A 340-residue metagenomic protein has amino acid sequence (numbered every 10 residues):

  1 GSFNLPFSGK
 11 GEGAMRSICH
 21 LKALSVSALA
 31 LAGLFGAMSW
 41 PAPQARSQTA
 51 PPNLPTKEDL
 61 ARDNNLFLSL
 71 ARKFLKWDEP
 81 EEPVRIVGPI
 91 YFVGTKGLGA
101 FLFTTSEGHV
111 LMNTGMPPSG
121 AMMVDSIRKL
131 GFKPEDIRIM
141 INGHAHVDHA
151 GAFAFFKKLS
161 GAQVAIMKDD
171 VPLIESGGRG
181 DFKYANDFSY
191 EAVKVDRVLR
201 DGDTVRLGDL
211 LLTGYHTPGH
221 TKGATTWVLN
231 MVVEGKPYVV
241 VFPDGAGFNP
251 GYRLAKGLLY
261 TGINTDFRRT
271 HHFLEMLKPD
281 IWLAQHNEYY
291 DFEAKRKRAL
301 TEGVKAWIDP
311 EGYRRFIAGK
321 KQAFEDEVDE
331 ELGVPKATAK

Functional and structural regions predicted by a protein language model:
G1-A14: Short, Lys/Arg-enriched N-terminal segments with co-localized hydrophobic residues within the first ~10-30 amino acids
A14-A30: Bacterial N-terminal signal peptides that target proteins for export
P41-G108, P118, A337-K340: Zn-dependent metallo-beta-lactamase
L60, L70, E79-P80, R85-I86 (+7 more regions): Metallo-beta-lactamase
K76-L130, P134, T226-F248: Conserved beta-strand hairpin/beta-sheet module of binuclear metal-dependent hydrolase folds, prominently
M112-T114, I137-A145, V164-M167, H216-G219 (+2 more regions): Active-site neighborhood of phospho(di)ester-bond hydrolases with catalytic His/Asp-centered motifs
P118-A121, R128-T204, V232, I308 (+2 more regions): Active-site HxH/HxHxD metal-binding segment of metal-dependent hydrolases
L229, E234-K236, F248, L259-A339: Divalent-metal (often Zn2+) His-rich catalytic cores of metallo-beta-lactamase-fold enzymes
